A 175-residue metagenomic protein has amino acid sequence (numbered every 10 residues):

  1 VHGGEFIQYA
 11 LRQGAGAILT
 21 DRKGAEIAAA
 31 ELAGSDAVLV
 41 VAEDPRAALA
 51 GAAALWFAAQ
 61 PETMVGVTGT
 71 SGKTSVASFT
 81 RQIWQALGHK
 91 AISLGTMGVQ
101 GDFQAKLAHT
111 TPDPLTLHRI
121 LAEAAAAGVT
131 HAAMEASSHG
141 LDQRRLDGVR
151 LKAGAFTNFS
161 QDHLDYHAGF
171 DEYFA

Functional and structural regions predicted by a protein language model:
V1-T68, S75-G88: Short, basic phosphate-binding NTP loop
A48-A175: Phosphate-binding loop of NTP-binding sites
